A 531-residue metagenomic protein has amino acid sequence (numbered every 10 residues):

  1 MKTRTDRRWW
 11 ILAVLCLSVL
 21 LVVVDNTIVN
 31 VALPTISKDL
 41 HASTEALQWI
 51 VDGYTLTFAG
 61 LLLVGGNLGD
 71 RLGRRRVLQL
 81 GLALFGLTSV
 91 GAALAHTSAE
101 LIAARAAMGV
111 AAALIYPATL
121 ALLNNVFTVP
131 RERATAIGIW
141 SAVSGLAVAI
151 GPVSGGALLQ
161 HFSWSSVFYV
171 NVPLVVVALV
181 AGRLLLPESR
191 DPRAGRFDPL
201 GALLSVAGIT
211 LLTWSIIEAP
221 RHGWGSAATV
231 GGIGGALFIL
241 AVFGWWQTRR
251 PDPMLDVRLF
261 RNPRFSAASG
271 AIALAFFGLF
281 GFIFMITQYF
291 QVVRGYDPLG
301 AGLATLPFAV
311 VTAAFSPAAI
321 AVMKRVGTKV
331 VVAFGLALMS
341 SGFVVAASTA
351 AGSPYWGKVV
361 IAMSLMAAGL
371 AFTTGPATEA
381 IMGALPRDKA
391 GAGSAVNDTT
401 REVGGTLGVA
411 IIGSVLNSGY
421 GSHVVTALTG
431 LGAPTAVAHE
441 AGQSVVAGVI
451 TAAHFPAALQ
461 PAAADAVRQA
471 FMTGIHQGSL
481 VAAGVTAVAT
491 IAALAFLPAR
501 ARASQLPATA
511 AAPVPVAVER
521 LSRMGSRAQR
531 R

Functional and structural regions predicted by a protein language model:
M1-L184, P317-A319, V326, V344-A347 (+3 more regions): Transmembrane-helix bundle of Major Facilitator Superfamily
M1-V19, V242-W245, R264, A368-L370 (+3 more regions): Transmembrane-helix exit segments and adjacent C-terminal regions of multi-pass membrane proteins
K2-R4, V177-V206, T248-P263, K324-R325 (+2 more regions): Flexible interhelical linker loops that connect adjacent transmembrane helices in multi-pass membrane transporters
W9-F58, S163, L200, G225-D388 (+3 more regions): Transmembrane core module of solute transporters
I36-S37, L68-G69, A157-F162, I216 (+4 more regions): Interfacial helix-cap and linker-helix signal at transmembrane-aqueous boundaries of multi-pass secondary transporters
G73-L82, A95-A99, I115-T119, V126-G138 (+2 more regions): C-terminal module of multi-pass small-molecule transporters
Q160-V172, E218-A228, D297, S418-A483: A membrane-interface helix-boundary motif in multi-pass transporters
V172-R190, G208-I217, A236-R250, A492-L497: C-terminal membrane-cytosol helix-exit motif in multi-pass small-molecule transporters
